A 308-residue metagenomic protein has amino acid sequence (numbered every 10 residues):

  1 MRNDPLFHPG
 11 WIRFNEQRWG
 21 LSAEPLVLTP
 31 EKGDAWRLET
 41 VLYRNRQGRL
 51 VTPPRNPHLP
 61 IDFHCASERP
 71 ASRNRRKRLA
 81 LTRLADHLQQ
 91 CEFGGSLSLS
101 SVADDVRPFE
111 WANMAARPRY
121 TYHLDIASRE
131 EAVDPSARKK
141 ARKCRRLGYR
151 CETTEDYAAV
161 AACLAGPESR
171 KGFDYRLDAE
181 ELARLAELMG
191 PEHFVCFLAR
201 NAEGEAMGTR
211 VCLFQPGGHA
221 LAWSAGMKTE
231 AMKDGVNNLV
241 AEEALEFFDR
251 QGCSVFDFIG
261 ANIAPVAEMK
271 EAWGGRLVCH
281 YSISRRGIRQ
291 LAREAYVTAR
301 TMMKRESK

Functional and structural regions predicted by a protein language model:
M1-G48, S100-M232: A conserved beta-strand-loop-helix scaffold within acyl/acetyltransferase catalytic domains
L42-R46, V102, E110-E131, R250-K308: Active-site/acyl-donor-binding loops of N-acyltransferases
R46-P60: Conserved acyl-donor/pantetheine-binding loop and adjacent beta-alpha core of acyl/acetyltransferases and related
P57-A71, A127, S224-D234: A short, internal acetyl-CoA/4′-phosphopantetheine-binding micro-motif in the GNAT/acyltransferase core
R69-K77, V133, K233, N237: Residue-level preference for long, well-ordered alpha-helices that form the structural scaffold of enzyme catalytic
R76-F93, L239-S254: Conserved acyl-CoA
E92-S100: Divalent metal-dependent hydrolysis catalytic cores, especially in the metallo-beta-lactamase
R184-E187, H193-A295: Aromatic (often tryptophan-rich) hydrophobic motifs at membrane interfaces
